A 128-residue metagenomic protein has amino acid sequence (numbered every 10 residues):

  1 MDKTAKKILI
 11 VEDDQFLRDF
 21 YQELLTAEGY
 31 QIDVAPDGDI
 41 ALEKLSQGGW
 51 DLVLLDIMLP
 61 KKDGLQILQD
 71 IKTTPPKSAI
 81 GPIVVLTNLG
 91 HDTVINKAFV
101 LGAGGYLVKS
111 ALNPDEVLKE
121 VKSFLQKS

Functional and structural regions predicted by a protein language model:
E12: Conserved acidic carboxylate
Q15-D33: Two-component/phosphorelay signaling modules centered on CheY-like receiver
V34-L52: Acidic, metal-coordinating helix/loop segments flanking the phosphotransfer/catalytic sites of two-component signaling
D37, D63-Q69: Acidic catalytic/metal-coordinating carboxylates
D56, T87: Active-site residues of response regulator receiver
P60, H91: The feature encodes the CheY-like receiver
G64, F99-G105: As written
